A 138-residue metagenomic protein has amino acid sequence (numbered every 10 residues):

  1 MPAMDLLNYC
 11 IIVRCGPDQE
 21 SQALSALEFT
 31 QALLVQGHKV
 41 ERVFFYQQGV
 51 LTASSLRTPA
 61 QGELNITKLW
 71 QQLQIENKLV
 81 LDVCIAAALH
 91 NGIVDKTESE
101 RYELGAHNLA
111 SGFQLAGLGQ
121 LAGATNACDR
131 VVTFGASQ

Functional and structural regions predicted by a protein language model:
M1-P2, L69-Q72, G117-A122: Short, charged beta->alpha transition segments
L6-L7: Protein-protein interaction regions
C10-L24, A53-T58: Short, glycine-rich nucleotide/cofactor-binding loops
Q22-V43: Histidine-anchored nucleotide/phosphate-binding helix
T30, E41-Q47, L81-A87: Short internal beta-strands
V50-A53, L89-N91: Short, active-site-adjacent cap segments at secondary-structure transitions
P59-H90: A glycine-rich helix N-cap at a beta->alpha junction
I85-Q138: N-terminal glycine-rich phosphate/adenylate-binding segment common to multiple enzyme folds
